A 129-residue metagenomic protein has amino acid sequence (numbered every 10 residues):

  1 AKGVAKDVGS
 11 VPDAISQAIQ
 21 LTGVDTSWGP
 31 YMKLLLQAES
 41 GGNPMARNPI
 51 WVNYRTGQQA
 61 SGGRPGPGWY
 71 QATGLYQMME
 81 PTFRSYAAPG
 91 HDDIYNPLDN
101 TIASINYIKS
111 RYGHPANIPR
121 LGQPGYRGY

Functional and structural regions predicted by a protein language model:
A1-V8: Intrinsically disordered, low-complexity extracellular "stalk/linker" tracts enriched in Gly/Pro/Ser/Thr
V8-Y129: Peptidoglycan cell-wall recognition and remodeling modules
